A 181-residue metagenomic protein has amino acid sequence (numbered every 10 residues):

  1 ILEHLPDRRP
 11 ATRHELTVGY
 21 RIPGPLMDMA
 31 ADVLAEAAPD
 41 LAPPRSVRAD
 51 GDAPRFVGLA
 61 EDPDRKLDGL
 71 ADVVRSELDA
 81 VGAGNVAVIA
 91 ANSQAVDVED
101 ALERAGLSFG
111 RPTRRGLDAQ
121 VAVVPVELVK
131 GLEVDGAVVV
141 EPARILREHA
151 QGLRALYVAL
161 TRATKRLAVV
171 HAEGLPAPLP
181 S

Functional and structural regions predicted by a protein language model:
I1-S181: Conserved helicase motor core of SF1/SF2 NTP-dependent helicases
